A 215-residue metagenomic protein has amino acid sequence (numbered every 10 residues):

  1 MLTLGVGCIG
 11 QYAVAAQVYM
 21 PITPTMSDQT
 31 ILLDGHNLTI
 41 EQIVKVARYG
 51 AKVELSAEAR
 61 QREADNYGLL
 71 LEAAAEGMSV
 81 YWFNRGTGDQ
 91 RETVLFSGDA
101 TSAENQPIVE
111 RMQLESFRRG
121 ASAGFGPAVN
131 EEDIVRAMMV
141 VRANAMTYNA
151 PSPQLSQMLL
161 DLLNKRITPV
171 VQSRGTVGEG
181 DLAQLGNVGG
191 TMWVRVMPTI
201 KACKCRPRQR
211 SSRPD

Functional and structural regions predicted by a protein language model:
M1-G7: Bacterial N-terminal signal peptides
A13-A16: Boundary at the C-terminal end of the N-terminal hydrophobic targeting segment
V18-D215: Conserved, well-structured ligand/cofactor-binding cores
